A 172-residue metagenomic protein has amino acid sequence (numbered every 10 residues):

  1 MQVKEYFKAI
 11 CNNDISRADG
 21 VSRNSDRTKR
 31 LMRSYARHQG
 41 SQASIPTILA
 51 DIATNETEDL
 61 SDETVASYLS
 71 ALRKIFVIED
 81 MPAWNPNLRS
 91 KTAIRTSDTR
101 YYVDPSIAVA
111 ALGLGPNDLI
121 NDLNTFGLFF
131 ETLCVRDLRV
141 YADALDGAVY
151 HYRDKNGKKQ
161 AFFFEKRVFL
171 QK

Functional and structural regions predicted by a protein language model:
Q2-F169: Accessory nucleic acid-recognition modules appended to NTPase machines
K172: Short catalytic-loop micro-motif centered on adjacent basic/acidic residues
